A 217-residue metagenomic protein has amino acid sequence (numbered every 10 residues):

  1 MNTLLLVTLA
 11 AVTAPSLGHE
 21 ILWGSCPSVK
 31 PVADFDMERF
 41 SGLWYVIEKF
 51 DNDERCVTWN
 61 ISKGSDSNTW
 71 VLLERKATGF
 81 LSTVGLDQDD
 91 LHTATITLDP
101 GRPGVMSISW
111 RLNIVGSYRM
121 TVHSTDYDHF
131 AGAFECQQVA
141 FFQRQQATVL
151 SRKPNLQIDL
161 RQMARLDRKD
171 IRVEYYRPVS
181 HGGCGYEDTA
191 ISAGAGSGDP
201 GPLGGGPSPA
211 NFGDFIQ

Functional and structural regions predicted by a protein language model:
N2-Q217: A beta-rich soluble binding module of mature secreted/lumenal proteins
